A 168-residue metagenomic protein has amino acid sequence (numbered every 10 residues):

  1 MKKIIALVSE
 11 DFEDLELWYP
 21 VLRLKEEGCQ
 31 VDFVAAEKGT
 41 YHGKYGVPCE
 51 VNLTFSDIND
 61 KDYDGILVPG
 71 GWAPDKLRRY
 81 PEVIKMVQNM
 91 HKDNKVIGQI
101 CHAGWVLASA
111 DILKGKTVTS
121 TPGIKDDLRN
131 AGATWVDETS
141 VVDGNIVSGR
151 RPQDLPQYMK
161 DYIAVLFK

Functional and structural regions predicted by a protein language model:
M1-D93, I97, W105-T117, K125-K168: Extended, subdomain-level signal for the structured scaffold at the beginning of enzyme domains
C101: Catalytic nucleophile serine of serine hydrolases, specifically the conserved "nucleophile elbow" pentapeptide
